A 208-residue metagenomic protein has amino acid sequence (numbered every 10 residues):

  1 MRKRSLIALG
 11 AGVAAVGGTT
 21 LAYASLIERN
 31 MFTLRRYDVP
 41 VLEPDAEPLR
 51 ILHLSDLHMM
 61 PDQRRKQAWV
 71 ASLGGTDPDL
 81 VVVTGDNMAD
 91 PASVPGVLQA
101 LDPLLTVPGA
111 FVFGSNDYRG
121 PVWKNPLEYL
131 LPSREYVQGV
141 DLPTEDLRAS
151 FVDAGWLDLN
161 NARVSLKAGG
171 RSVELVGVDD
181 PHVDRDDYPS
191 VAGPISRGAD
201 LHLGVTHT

Functional and structural regions predicted by a protein language model:
M1-K3, T106: N-terminal Lys/Arg-rich, disordered targeting/topogenic segments
R4-Y23: Hydrophobic alpha-helical topogenic segments used for membrane insertion/localization
G17-A100: N-terminal active-site segment of His-dependent metallophosphoesterases
L49, D62, P121, R185-D186: Short acidic, gly/pro-rich beta-turn/loop elements at beta-sheet edges and active-site/ligand-binding grooves
I51-H53, V82, A110, L175-G177 (+1 more regions): Structural motif
L54-M59, G85-N87, S115-D117, A162 (+2 more regions): Active-site metal-binding loops of divalent metal-dependent hydrolases
R65-K167: Core catalytic region of metal-dependent phosphoesterases/phosphodiesterases, especially metallo-beta-lactamase-like
T76-D77, L105, S150-L157, A162-T208: His/acidic metal-ligating clusters that form di-metal
